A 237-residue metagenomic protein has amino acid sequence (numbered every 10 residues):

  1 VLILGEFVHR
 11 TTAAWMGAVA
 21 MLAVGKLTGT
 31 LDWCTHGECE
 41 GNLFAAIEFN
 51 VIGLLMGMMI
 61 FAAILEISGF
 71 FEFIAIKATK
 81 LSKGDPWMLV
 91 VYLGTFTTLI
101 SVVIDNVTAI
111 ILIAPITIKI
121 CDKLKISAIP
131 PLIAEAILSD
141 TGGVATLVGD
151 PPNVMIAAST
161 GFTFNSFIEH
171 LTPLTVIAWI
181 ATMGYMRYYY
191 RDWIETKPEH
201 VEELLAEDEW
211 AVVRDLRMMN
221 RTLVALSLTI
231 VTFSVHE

Functional and structural regions predicted by a protein language model:
V1, A23-G37, I76, K80-K83 (+1 more regions): Intrinsically disordered, low-complexity non-transmembrane regions of multi-pass membrane transporters
V1, V19, A23, M56 (+7 more regions): Generic alpha-helical transmembrane segments of integral inner-membrane proteins, especially permease/transport modules
V1-L2, F7-C34, E48-I60, M219-T229 (+1 more regions): Hydrophobic mid-bilayer segments of alpha-helices in multi-pass membrane transport proteins, especially secondary
L2-V8, F96-D105, A136-V148, V235: Transmembrane alpha-helix interface/packing and boundary motifs in multi-pass membrane proteins, characterized by
T11-M16, I52, W87-T95, A109 (+6 more regions): Hydrophobic alpha-helical transmembrane segments
T35-S127: Membrane-embedded alpha-helical segments and adjacent helix-loop junctions characteristic of multi-pass solute
A75, T108-K119, L132-I133, A145-T160: Re-entrant/interfacial helical elements at transmembrane boundaries that shape and gate the permeation pathway
K123-I129, I133, A145-T146, N165-R217 (+1 more regions): Juxtamembrane and boundary regions of transmembrane helices in multi-pass small-molecule transporters and channels
